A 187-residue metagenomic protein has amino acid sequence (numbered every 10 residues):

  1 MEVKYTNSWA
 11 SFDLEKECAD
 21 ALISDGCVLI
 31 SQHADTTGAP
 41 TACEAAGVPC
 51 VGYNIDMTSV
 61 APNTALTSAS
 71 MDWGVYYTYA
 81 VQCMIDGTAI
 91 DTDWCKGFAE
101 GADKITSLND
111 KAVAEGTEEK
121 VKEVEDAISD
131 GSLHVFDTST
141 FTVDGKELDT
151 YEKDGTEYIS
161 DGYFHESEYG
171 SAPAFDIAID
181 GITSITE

Functional and structural regions predicted by a protein language model:
M1-E187: A residue-level marker of the well-folded mature domains of exported/periplasmic proteins
